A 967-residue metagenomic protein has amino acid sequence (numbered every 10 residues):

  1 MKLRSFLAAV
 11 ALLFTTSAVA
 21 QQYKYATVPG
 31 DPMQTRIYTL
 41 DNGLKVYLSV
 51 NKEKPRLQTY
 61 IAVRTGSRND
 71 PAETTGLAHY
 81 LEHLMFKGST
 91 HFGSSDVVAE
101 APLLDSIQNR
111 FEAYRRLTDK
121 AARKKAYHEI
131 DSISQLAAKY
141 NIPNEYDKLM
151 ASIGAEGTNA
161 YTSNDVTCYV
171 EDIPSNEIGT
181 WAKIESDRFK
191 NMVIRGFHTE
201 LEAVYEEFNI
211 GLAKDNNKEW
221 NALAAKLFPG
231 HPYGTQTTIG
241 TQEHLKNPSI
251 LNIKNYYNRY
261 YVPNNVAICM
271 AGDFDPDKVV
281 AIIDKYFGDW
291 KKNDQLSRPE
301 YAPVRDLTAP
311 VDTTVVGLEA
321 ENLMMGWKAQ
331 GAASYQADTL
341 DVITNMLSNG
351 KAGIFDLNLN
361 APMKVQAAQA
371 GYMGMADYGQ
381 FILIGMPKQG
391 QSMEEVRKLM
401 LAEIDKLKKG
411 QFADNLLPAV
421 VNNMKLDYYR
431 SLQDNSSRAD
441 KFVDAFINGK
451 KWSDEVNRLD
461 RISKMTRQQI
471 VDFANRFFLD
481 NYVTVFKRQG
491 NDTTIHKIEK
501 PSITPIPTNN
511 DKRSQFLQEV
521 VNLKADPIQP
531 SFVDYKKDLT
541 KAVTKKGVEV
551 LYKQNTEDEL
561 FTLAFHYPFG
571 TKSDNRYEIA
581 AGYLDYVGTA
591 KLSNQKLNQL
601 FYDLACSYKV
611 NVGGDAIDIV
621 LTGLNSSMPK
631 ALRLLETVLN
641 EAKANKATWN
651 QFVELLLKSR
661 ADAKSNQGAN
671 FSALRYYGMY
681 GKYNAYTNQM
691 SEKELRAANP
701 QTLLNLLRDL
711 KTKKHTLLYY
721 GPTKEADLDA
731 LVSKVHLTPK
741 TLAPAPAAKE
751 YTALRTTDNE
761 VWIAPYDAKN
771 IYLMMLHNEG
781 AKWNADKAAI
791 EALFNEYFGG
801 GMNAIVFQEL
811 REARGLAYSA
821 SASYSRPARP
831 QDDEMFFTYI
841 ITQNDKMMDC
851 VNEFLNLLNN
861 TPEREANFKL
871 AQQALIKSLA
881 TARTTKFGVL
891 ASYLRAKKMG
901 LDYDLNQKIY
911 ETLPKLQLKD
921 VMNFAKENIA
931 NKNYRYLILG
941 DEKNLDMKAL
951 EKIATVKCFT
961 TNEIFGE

Functional and structural regions predicted by a protein language model:
M1-L7: Bacterial N-terminal signal peptides that target proteins for export
A8-T16: Bacterial N-terminal signal peptides
A18-L48, D275-V316, E321-N322, G326 (+9 more regions): Proteolytic maturation boundary segments
S49, K54-S67, G76-L77, S94-D187 (+16 more regions): M16 family metallopeptidases and their MPP-like homologs
I61, E82-F86, T90, D585: Active-site-flanking alpha-helical
T74-H83: Histidine-centered catalytic micro-motifs
D187-I194, F287-D294, L401-F412, E636-K646 (+3 more regions): A common structural junction motif
